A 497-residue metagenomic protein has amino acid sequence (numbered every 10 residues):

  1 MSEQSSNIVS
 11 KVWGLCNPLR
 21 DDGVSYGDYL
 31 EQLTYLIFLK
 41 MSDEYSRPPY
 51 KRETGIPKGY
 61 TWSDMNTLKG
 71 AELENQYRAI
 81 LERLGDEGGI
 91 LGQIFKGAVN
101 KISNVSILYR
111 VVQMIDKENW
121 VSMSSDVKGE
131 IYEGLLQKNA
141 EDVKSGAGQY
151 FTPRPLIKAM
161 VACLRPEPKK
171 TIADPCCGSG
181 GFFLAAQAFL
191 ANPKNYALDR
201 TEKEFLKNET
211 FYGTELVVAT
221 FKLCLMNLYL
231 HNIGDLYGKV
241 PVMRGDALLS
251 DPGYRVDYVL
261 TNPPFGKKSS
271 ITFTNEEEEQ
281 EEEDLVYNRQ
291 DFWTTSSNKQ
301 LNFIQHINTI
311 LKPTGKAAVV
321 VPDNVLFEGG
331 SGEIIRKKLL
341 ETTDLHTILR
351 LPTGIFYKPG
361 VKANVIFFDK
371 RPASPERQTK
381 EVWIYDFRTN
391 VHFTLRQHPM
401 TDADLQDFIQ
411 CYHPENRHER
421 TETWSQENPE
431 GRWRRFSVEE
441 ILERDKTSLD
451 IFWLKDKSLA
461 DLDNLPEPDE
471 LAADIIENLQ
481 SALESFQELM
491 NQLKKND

Functional and structural regions predicted by a protein language model:
M1-P168, N232, L236-A247, R350-T353 (+2 more regions): Non-catalytic, mostly N-terminal accessory regions of nucleic-acid modification and defense proteins
E3, S270-N298, D323-S331, P352-K358 (+4 more regions): Short, contiguous acidic/charged loop-to-helix segments that flank catalytic cores in large enzymes
Y29, L216-F221, W293-F368: Conserved Class I SAM-dependent methyltransferase catalytic core
V121, G213-A219, Y258, W293-S297 (+5 more regions): Hydrophobic alpha-helical scaffolding
D142, Q149, K203-F205, L249-D251 (+3 more regions): Replace "in large, NTP-powered and nucleic-acid-processing enzymes" with "in large, NTP-powered factors and other
G146-T261, F265-E279, R289-D291, L301 (+2 more regions): Conserved S-adenosyl-L-methionine
K207, R255, V259, V361-K362 (+2 more regions): A generic structural signal for well-ordered coil/turn residues at beta-strand boundaries that shape enzyme active-site
V256-D257, V361-F367, H398-A403: Short, surface-exposed amphipathic charged segments that create phosphate/polyanion-binding patches used for binding
